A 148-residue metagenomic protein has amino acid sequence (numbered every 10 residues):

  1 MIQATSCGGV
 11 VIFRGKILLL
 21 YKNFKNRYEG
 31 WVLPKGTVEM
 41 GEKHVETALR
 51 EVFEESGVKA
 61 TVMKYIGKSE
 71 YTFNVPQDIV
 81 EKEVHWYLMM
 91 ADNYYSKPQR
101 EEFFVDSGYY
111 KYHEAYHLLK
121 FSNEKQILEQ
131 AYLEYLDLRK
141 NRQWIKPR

Functional and structural regions predicted by a protein language model:
M1-L33: N-terminal strand-loop-strand
G8, K16-L18, Y65, Y112-H113 (+1 more regions): A generic structural signal for ordered secondary structure
R27, I66, E70, V105 (+2 more regions): Residue-level signal for alpha-helical context at structural boundaries
P34, M40, R148: Functional cleft and adjacent loop/helix regions within the main domain that mediate ligand binding or catalysis
V38-Q126: Unchanged
H117-R148: Charged phosphate-binding loop/patch that engages nucleotide di/tri-phosphates or the phosphate backbone of nucleic
